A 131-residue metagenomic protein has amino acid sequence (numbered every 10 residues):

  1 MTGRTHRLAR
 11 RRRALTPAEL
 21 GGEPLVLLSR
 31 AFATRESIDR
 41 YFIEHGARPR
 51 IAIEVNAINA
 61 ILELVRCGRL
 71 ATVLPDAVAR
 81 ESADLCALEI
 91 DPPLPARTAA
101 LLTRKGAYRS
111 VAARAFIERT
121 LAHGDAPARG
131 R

Functional and structural regions predicted by a protein language model:
M1-T2, L101: Intrinsically disordered, acidic Ser/Thr/Pro-rich N-terminal transactivation domains of bZIP transcription factors
T2-L25, V111-R114: Flexible hinge/capping segments at coil-to-helix
R12-R13, E19, N59-G106: Beta-alpha-beta core module
P17, R35-R48: Ligand-binding cleft/hinge of the Venus flytrap
L25, A87-G130: A late-sequence structural motif
L27-L28, R48-A57: Short beta-strand-to-loop elements that line the ligand-binding cleft of bilobed periplasmic-binding protein-like
R35, A57-I58: Conserved glycosyltransferase catalytic-site signature
